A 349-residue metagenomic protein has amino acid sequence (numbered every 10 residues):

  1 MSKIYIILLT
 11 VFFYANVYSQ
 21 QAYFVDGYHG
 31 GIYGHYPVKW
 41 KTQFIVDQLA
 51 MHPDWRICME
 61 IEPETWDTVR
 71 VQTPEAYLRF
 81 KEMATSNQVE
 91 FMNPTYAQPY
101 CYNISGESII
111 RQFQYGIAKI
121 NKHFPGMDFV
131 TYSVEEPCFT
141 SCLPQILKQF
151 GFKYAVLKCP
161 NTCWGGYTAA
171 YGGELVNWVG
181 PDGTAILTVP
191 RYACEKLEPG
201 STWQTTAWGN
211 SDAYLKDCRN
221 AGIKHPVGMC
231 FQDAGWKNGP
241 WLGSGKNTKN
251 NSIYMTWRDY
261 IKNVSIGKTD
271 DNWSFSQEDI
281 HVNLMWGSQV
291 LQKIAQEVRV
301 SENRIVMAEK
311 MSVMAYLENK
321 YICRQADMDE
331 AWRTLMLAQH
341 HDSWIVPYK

Functional and structural regions predicted by a protein language model:
M1-S2, K349: Short linear, low-complexity motifs centered on an aromatic residue
K3-A15, S19: Sec-dependent N-terminal signal peptides
Q20-K349: Catalytic-domain carbohydrate-binding cleft regions of carbohydrate-active enzymes
